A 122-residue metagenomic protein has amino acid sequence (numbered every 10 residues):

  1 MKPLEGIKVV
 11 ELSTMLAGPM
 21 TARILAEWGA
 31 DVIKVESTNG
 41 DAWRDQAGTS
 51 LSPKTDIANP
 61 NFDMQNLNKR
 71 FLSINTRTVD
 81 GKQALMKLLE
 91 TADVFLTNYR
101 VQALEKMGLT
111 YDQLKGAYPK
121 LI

Functional and structural regions predicted by a protein language model:
M1-I122: N-terminal helix-loop segment corresponding to the beta1-alpha1 unit of nucleotide/adenylate-binding folds
